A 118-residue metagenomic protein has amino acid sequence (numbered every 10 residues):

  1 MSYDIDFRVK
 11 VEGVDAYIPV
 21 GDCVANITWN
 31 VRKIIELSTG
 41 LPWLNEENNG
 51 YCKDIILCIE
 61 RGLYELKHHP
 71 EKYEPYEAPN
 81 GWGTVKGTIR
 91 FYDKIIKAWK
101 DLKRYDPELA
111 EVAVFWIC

Functional and structural regions predicted by a protein language model:
M1-C118: Acidic (Asp/Glu-rich) sequence patches and key acidic residues that form negatively charged surfaces used
